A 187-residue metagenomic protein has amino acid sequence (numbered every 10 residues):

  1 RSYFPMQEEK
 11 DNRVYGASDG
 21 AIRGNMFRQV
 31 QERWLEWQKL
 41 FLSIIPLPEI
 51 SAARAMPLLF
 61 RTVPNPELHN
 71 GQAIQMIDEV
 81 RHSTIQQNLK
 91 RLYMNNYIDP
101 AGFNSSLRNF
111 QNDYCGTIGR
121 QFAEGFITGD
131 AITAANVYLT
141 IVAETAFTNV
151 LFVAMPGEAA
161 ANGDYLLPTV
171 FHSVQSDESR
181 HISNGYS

Functional and structural regions predicted by a protein language model:
R1-S187: Non-heme di-metal
